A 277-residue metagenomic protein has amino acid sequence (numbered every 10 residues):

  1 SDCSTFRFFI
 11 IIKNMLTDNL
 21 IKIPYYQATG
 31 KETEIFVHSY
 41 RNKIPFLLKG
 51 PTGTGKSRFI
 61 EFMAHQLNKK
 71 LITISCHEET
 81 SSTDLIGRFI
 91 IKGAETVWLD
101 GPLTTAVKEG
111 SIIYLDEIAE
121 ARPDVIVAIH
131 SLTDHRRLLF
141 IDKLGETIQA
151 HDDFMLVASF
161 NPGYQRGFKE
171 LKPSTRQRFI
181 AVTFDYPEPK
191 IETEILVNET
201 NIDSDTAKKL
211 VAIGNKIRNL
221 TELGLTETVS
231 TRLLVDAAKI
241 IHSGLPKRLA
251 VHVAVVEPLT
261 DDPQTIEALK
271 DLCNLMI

Functional and structural regions predicted by a protein language model:
F6-F9: Aromatic (phenylalanine/tyrosine) cluster motif
I11-K208, A212, L275: AAA+ P-loop NTPase catalytic core and its hallmark functional loops
T193, T200-P258: Conserved AAA+ ATPase small/helical "lid" subdomain
K247-I277: C-terminal engagement/docking regions of AAA+ P-loop ATPases
